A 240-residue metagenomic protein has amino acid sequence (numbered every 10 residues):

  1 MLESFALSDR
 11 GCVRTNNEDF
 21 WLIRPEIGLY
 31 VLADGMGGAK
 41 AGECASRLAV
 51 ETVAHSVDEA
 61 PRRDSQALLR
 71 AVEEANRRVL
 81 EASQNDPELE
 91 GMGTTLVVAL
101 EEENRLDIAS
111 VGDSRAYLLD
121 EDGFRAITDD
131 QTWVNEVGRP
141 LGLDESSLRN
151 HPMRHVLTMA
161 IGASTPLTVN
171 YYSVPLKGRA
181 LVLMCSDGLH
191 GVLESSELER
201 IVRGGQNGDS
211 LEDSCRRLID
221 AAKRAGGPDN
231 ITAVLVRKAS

Functional and structural regions predicted by a protein language model:
M1-S240: PP2C/PPM-type serine/threonine phosphatase catalytic domain
